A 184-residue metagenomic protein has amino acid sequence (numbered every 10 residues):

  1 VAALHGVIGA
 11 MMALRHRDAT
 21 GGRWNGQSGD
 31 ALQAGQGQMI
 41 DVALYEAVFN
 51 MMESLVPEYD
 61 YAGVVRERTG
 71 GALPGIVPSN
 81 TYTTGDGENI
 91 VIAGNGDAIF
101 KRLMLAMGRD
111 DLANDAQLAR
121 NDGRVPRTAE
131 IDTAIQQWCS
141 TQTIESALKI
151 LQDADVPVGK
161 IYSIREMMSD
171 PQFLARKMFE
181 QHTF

Functional and structural regions predicted by a protein language model:
V1-G94, A98-K101: Active-site-adjacent "lid/gating" segments in soluble enzymes
L14-D18, M107, D111, P171: A generic secondary-structure signal for well-formed alpha-helical elements
N50-S54, G123-E130, M168-Q172: Short, solvent-exposed polar/charged micro-motifs at secondary-structure junctions
Y59-G63, D110-A113, K177-E180: Short, low-complexity, polar/charged sequence segments that are solvent-exposed and flexible
P74, Q142-T143, R165: Residue-level preference for nonpolar/small residues embedded in alpha-helices
P78-A154, V158: Aromatic-enriched alpha-helical interface/lid elements that frame and gate functional surfaces
D153-F184: A glycine-rich dinucleotide-binding beta-alpha-beta segment and adjacent secondary-structure elements that constitute
